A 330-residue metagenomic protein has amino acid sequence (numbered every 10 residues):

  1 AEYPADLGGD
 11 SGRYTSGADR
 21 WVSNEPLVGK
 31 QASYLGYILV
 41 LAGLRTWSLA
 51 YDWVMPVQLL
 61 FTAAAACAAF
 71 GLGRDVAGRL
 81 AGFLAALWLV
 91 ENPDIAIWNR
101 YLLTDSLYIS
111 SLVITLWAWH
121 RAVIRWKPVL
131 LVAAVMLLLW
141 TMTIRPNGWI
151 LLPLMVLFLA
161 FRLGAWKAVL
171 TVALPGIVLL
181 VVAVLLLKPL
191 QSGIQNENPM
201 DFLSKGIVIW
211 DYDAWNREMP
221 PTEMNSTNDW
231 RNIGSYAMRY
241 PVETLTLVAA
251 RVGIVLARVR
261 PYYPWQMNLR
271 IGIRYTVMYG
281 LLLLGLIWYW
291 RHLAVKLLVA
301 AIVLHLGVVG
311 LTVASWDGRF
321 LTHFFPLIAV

Functional and structural regions predicted by a protein language model:
D6, A32, W53-F61, L84-I114 (+4 more regions): Multi-pass, polyprenyl lipid-linked donor-dependent membrane glycosyltransferases
D10-W21, L27-L49, P56-L60, V248-V252: Short hydrophobic/aromatic helix or loop-helix immediately within or flanking a transmembrane segment in polytopic
Q31, L35-L39, W47-C67, W98 (+2 more regions): Loop-to-helix entry region of an early transmembrane alpha helix in multi-pass inner-membrane enzymes
W53, A69-E91, I109-S110, L293-A300: Transmembrane-helix signature of polytopic, membrane-embedded enzymes that assemble or transfer cell-envelope glycans
W53, R239-G307: Membrane-interface anchor segments at the N-terminal boundary of transmembrane helices in multi-pass membrane enzymes
W53-V76, I114, G280-L284: Transmembrane-helix motifs of polytopic, lipid-linked glycan transferases
R74-R79, T115-L130: Membrane-interface transmembrane helices that cradle and orient dolichyl/undecaprenyl
A183-W265: Membrane-proximal stem/loop segments at transmembrane-domain junctions that anchor or position
